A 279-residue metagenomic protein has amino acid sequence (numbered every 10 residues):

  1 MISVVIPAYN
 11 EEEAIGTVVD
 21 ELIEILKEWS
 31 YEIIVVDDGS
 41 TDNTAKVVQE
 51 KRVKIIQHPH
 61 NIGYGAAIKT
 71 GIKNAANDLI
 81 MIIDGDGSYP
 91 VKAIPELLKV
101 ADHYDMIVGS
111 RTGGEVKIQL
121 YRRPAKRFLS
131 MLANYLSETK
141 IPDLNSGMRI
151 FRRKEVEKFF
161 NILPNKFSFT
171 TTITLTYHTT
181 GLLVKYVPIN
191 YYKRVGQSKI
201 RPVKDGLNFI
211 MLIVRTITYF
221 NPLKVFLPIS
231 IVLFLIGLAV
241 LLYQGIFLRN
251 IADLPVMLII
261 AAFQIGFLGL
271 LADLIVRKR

Functional and structural regions predicted by a protein language model:
M1-S3, E32, T172: Cell-envelope/extracellular polymer assembly enzymes that use nucleotide-activated donors
E11-A14, S40, P90: Donor nucleotide-sugar binding loop of glycosyltransferases
E11-I25: Short, well-formed alpha-helical segments that are part of the catalytic scaffolds of diverse glycosyltransferases
S30-I34, A45-N74: Conserved donor nucleotide-binding strand/loop of the catalytic core
D37-A45, G87: A conserved acidic beta->alpha catalytic loop
H58-N74, L79, V91-F167, T171 (+1 more regions): Acceptor/aglycone-binding surface of glycosyltransferases and processive sugar-polymer synthases
N165-R279: Hydrophobic helical membrane-anchoring modules
